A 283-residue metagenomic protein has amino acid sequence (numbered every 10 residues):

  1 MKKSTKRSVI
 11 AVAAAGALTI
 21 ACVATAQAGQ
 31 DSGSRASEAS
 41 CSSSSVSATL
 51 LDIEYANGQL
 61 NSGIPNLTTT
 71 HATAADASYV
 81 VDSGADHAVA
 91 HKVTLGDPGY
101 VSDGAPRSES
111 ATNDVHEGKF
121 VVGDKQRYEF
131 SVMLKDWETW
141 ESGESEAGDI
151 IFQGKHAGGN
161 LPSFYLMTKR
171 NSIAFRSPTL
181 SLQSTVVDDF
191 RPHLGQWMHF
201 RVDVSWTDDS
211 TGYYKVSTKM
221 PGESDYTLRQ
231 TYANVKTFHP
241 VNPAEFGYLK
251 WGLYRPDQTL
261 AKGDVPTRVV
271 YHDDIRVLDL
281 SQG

Functional and structural regions predicted by a protein language model:
M1-G29: Secretory targeting and sorting signals
S4, G29, G33-H199, V204-G283: Low-complexity, Ser/Thr/Pro/Gly-rich disordered linker/stalk regions
